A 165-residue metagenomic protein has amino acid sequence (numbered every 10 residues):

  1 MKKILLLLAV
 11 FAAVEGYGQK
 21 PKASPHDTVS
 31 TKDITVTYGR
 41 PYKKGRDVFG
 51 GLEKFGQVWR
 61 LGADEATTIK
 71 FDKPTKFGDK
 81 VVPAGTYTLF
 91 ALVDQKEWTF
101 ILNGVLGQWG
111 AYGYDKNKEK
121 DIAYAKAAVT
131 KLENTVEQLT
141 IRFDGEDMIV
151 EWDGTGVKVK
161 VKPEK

Functional and structural regions predicted by a protein language model:
M1-P21: Bacterial Sec-dependent N-terminal signal peptides
Q19-P83, T88-K165: Targeting-peptide/extracellular-domain and disordered-appendage signature
